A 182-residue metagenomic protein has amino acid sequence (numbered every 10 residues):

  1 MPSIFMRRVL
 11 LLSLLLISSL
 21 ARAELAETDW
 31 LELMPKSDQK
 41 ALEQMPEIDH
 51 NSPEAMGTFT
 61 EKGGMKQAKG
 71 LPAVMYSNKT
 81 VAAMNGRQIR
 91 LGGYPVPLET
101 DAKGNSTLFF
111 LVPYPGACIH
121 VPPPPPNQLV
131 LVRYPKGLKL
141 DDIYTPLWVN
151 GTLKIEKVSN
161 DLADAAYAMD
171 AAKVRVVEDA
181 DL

Functional and structural regions predicted by a protein language model:
I4-F5, P113: Proline-rich low-complexity regions
F5-L12: Sec-dependent signal peptide recognition, specifically the positively charged N-region followed immediately by
L12-L14, A23: N-terminal hydrophobic targeting segments
S18-L20: N-terminal signal peptide c-region/cleavage motif recognized by signal peptidases
A23-L182: OB-fold and OB-like single-stranded nucleic-acid-recognition modules and their adjacent interaction interfaces
